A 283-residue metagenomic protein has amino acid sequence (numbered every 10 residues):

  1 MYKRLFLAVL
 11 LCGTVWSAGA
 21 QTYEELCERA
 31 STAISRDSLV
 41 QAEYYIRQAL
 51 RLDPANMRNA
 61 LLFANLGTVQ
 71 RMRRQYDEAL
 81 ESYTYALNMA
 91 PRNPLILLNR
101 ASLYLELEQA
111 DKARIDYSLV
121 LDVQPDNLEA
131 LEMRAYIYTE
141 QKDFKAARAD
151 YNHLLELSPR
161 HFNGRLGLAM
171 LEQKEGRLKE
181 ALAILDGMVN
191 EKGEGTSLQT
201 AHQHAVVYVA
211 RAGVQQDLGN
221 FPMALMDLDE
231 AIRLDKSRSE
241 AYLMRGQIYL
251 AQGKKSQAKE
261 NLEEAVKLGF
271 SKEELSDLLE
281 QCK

Functional and structural regions predicted by a protein language model:
S35-R36, V69-M72, E106-L107, E140-Q141 (+4 more regions): Register position in tetratricopeptide repeats
R51-N59, V189-H202: Flexible helix-coil transition and linker loops at the boundaries of alpha-helical arrays
L52-A55, M89, V123, L157 (+3 more regions): Structural marker of alpha-solenoid helical repeat scaffolds
N59-L62, I96, A130, G164 (+4 more regions): TPR alpha-solenoid repeat register
L61-N65, N99, M133-Y136, G167 (+4 more regions): Canonical tetratricopeptide repeat
